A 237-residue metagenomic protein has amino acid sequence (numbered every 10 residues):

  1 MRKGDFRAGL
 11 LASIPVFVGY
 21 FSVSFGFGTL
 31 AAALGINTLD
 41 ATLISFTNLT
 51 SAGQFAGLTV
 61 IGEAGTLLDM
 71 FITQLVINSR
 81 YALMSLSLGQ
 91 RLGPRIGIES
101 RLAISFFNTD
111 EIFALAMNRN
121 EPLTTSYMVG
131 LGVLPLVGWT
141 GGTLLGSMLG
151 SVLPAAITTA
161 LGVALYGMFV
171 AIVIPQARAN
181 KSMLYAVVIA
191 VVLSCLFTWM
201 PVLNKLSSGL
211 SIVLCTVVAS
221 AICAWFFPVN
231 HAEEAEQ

Functional and structural regions predicted by a protein language model:
M1-A8: Short, Lys/Arg-rich, polar N-terminal cytosolic tail immediately upstream of the first transmembrane signal-anchor
G9-F21, G132-L136: Entry/N-cap segments of selected transmembrane alpha helices and their immediately preceding amphipathic helices
Y20-T29, A52-A56, N78-L86, Q90 (+9 more regions): Transmembrane alpha-helical segments of multi-pass membrane transport proteins and ion-pumping complexes
A33-L34, L39, I44-S79: Membrane-interfacial helix-loop connectors
F71-G162: Helix-loop-helix junctions within the multi-pass membrane cores of secondary transporters/permeases
T158-V163, S182, N204-V218: Loop-to-transmembrane alpha-helix initiation sites
I174-A186: Membrane-helix interface "capping/anchor" motifs
W225-Q237: Membrane-interface capping segments at transmembrane-helix boundaries
